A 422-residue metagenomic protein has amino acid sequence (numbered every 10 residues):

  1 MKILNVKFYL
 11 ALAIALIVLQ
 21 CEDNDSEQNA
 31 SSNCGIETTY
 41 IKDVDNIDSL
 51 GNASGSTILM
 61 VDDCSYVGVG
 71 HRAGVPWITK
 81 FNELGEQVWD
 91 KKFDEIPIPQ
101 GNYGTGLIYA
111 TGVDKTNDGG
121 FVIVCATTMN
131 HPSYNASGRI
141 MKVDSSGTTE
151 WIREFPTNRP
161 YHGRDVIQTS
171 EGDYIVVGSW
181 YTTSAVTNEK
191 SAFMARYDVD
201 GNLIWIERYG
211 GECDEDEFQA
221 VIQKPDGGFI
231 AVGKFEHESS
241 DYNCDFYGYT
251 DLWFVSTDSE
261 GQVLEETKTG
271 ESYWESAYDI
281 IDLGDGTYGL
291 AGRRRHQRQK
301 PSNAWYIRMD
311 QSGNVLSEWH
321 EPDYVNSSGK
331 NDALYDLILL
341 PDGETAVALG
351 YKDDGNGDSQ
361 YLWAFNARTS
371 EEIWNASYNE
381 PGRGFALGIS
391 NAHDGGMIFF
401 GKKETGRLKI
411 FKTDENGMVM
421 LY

Functional and structural regions predicted by a protein language model:
M1-L10: Bacterial N-terminal signal peptides that target proteins for export
I17-Q20: C-terminal motif of bacterial Sec signal peptides marking the signal peptidase cleavage site
E22-Y422: A sequence-level/structural motif corresponding to short, flexible coil/turn segments enriched in small polar residues
